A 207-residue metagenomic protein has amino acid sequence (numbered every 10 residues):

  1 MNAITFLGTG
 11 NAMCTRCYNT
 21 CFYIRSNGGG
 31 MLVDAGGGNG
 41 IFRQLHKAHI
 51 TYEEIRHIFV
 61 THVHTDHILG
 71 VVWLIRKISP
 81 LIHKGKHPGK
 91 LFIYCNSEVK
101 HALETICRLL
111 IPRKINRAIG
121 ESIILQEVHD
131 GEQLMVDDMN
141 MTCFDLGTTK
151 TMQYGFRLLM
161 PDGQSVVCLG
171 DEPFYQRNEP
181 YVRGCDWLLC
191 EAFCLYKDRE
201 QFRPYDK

Functional and structural regions predicted by a protein language model:
M1-A48, Q153-D171, W187: Conserved beta-strand hairpin/beta-sheet module of binuclear metal-dependent hydrolase folds, prominently
V33-G36, R56-H62, G70, N96 (+2 more regions): Active-site neighborhood of phospho(di)ester-bond hydrolases with catalytic His/Asp-centered motifs
N39-L91: Active-site metal-binding motif and surrounding structural segment of the metallo-beta-lactamase
H46-H49, L134-D137, E179-Y181: Short amphipathic alpha-helix with an adjacent loop that forms part of the alpha/beta core around
L74, I78-F92, M152-Y154, L159 (+1 more regions): P-loop/Walker A phosphate-binding loop and immediately adjacent motor/lid segment at beta-alpha junctions
H87-M152, P161: Metallo-beta-lactamase
P173-K207: Cap/insert and terminal regions of metallo-dependent hydrolase folds
